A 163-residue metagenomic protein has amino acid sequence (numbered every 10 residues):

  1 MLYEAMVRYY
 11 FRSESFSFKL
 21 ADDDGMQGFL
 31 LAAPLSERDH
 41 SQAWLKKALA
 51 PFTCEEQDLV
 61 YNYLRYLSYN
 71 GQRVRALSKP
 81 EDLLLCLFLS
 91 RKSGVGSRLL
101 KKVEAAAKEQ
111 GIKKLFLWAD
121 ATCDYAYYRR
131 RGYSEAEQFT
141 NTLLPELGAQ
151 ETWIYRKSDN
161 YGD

Functional and structural regions predicted by a protein language model:
M1-S17, D22-D23, L31-P34: Active-site rim helix/loop that mediates acceptor-substrate recognition in acyltransferases
D24-F29, L83: Glycine-rich phosphate/pyrophosphate-binding loop shared by adenosine-nucleotide-utilizing enzymes
S36-L87, L143-G148: Conserved acyl-donor/pantetheine-binding loop and adjacent beta-alpha core of acyl/acetyltransferases and related
K79-L84, A107-D120: Conserved GNAT acetyl-CoA-binding A-motif
K92-A106, R130: Conserved acetyl-CoA-binding loop-helix of GNAT-fold acetyltransferases
K113-Y125, R129-R131, N141-D163: C-terminal "cap" of GNAT-fold acetyltransferases
